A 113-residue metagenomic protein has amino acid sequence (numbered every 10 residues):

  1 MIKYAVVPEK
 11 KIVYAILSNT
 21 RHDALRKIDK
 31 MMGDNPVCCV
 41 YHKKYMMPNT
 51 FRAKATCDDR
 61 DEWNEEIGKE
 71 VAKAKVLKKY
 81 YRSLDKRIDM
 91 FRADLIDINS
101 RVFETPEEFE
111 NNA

Functional and structural regions predicted by a protein language model:
M1-A113: Catalytic phosphate/metal-binding cores of nucleic-acid and nucleotide-processing enzymes, i.e., regions that mediate
